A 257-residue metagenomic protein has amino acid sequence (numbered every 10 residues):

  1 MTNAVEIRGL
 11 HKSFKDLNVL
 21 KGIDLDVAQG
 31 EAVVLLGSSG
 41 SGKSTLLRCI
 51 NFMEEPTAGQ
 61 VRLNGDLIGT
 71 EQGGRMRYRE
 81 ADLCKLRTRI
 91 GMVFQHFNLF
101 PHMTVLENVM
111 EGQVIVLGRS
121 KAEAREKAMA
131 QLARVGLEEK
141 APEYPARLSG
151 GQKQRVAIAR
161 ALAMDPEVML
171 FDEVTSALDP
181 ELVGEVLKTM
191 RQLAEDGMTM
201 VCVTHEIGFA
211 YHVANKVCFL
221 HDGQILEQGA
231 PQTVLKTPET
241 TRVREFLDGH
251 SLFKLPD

Functional and structural regions predicted by a protein language model:
G59-Q72: Conserved ABC transporter NBD signature motif
Y144-L148, Q152: Conserved ABC ATPase signature
A163-E167: A short, proline-enriched helix->beta-strand linker immediately N-terminal to the Walker B motif in ABC-type P-loop
M169-D172: Catalytic Walker B motif of ABC-type/P-loop ATPase nucleotide-binding domains
A210-H212: A short, surface-exposed alpha-helical micro-motif characterized by mixed small hydrophobic and charged/polar residues
Q228-G229: ABC ATPase "signature
